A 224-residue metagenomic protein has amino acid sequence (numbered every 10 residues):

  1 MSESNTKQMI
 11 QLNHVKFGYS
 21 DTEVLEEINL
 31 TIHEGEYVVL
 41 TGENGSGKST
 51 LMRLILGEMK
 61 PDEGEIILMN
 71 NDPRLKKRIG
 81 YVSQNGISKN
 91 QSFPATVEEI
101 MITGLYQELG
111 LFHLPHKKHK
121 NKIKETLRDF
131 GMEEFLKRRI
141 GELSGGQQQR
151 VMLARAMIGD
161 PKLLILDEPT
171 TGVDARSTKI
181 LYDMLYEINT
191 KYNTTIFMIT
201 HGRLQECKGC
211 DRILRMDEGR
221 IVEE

Functional and structural regions predicted by a protein language model:
L56: Helix-to-loop junction immediately C-terminal to a conserved catalytic motif
G64-K77: Conserved ABC transporter NBD signature motif
K117-F135: Conserved ABC ATPase "signature" region
R139-L143, Q147: Conserved ABC ATPase signature
D160: Conserved catalytic motifs of ABC-family nucleotide-binding domains
L164-E168: Catalytic Walker B motif of ABC-type/P-loop ATPase nucleotide-binding domains
T200-H201: H-loop/switch region of ABC-family ATPase nucleotide-binding domains
